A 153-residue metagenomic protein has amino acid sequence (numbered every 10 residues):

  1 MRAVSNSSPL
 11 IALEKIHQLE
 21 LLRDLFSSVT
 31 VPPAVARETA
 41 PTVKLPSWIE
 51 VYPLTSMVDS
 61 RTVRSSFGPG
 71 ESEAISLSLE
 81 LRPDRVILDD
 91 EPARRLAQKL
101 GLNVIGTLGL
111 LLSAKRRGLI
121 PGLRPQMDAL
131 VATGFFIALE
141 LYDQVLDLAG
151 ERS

Functional and structural regions predicted by a protein language model:
M1-R85, E91-R94, Q98-N103, P125 (+2 more regions): Active-site-proximal, substrate-binding regions of enzyme catalytic domains and RNA-binding/basic surfaces
T62-S66, L111, T133: Conserved short-loop catalytic and cofactor-binding motifs
T107, L112-L119: Long, charge-dense
R116-S153: Long, charged alpha-helical interface segments
